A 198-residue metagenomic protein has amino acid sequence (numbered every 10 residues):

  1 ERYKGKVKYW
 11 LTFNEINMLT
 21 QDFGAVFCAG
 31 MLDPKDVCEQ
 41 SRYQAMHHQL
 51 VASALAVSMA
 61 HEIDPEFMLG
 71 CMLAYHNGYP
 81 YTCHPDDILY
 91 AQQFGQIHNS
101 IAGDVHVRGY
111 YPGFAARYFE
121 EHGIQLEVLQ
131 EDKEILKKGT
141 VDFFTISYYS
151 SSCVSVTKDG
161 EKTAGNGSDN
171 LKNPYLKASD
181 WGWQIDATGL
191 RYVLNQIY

Functional and structural regions predicted by a protein language model:
E1-Y198: Active-site region of glycoside hydrolase catalytic domains
